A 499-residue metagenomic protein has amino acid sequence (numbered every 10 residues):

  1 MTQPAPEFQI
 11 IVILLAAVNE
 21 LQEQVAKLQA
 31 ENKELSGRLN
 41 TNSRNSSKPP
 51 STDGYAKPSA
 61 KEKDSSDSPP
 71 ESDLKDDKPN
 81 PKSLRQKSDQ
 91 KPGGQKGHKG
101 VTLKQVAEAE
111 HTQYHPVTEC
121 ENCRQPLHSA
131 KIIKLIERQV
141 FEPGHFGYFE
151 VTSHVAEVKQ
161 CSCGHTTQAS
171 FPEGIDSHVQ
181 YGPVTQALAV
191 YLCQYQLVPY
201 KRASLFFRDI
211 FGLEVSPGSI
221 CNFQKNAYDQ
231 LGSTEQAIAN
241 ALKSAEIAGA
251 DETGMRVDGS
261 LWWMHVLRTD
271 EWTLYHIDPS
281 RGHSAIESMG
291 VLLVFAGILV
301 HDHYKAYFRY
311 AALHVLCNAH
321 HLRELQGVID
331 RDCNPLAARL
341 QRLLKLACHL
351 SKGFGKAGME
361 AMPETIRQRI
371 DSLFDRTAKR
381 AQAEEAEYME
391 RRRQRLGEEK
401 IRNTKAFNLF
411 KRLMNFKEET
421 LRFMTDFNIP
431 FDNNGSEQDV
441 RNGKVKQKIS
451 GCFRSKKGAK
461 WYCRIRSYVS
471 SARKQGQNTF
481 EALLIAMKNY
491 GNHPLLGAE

Functional and structural regions predicted by a protein language model:
M1-S177, C221, A250: Short, flexible loop/hinge motifs at secondary-structure junctions
A26, E157-Q160, H165-E499: Catalytic center-proximal scaffold of phosphoryl-transfer enzymes
